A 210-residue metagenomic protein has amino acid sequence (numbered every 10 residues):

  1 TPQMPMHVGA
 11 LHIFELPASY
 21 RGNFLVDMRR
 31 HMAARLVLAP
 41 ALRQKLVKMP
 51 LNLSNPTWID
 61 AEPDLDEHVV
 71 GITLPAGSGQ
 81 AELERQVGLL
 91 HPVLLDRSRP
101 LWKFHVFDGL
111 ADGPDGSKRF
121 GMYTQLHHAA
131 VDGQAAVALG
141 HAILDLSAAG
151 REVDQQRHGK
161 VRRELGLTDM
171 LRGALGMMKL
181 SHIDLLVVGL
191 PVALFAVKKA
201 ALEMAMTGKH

Functional and structural regions predicted by a protein language model:
T1-Q3: Non-catalytic beta-strand/loop surface segments
M6-V8: Early extracytoplasmic/domain-onset interaction patches
A10-F24, R29-H210: Soluble acyl-CoA-dependent acyltransferase catalytic core bearing the H(X)4D motif
